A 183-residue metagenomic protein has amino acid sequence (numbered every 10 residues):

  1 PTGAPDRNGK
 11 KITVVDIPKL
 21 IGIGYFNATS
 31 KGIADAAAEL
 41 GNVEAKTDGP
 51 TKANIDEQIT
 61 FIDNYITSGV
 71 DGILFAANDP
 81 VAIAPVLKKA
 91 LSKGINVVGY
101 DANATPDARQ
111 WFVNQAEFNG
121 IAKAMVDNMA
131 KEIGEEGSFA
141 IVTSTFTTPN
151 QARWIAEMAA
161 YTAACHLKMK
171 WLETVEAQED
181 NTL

Functional and structural regions predicted by a protein language model:
P1-L183: A residue-level marker of the well-folded mature domains of exported/periplasmic proteins
